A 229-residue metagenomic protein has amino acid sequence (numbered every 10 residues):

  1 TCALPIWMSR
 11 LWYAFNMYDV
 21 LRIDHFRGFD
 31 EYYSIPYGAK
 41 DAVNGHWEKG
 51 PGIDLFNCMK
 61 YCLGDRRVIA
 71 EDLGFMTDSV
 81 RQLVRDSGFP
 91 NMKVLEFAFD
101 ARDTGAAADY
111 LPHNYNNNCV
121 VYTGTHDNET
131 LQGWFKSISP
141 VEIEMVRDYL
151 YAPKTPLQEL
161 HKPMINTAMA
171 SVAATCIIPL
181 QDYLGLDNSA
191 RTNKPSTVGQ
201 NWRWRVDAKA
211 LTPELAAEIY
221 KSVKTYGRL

Functional and structural regions predicted by a protein language model:
T1-L4: Short, small-residue-biased leader/transition segments that mark boundaries at the very start of proteins
I6-A14, L21-E31, L55: Extended, hydrophobic alpha-helical segments in both membrane/secreted and soluble proteins
Y13-V20, L55-R67, M164-A174: A structural motif corresponding to the C-terminal end of an alpha-helix and its immediate exit/capping segment
I23, V68, H126, W202: Conserved, mostly hydrophobic/aromatic
Y32-Y61: Aromatic- and acidic-residue-enriched carbohydrate-binding clefts of CAZyme catalytic domains
K40-D41, R85-G88, P195: Short, hinge-like loop/turn segments at secondary-structure boundaries
R66, D72-N188: Conserved alpha/beta catalytic core and glycan-binding cleft of carbohydrate-active enzymes
A170, G185-L229: Structured C-terminal cap/extension of enzyme domains
